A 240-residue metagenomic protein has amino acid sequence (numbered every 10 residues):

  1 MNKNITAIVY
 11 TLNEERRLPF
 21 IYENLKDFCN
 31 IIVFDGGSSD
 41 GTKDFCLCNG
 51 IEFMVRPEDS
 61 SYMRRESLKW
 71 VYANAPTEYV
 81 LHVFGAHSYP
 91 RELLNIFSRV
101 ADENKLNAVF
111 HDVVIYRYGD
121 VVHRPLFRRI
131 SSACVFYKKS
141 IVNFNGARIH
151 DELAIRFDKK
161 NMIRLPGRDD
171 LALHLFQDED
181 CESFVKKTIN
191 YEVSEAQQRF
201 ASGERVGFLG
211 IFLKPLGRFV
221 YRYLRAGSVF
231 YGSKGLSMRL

Functional and structural regions predicted by a protein language model:
N4-T6, N30: Cell-envelope/extracellular polymer assembly enzymes that use nucleotide-activated donors
V9-D27: Short, well-formed alpha-helical segments that are part of the catalytic scaffolds of diverse glycosyltransferases
C29-G37, M54-R56: Short beta-strand/loop segment that forms part of the nucleotide-sugar
D35-F45: A conserved acidic beta->alpha catalytic loop
G36, V83-G85: Active-site acidic Asp-centered loop
K43-N74: Conserved donor nucleotide-binding strand/loop of the catalytic core
R64-Y72, V83, P90-L240: Catalytic-site signature of metal-activated, phosphate-bearing donor transferases, centered on the GT-A/GT-A-like
V80: Short aromatic/hydrophobic "clamp" motif used to bind/position activated sugar donors
